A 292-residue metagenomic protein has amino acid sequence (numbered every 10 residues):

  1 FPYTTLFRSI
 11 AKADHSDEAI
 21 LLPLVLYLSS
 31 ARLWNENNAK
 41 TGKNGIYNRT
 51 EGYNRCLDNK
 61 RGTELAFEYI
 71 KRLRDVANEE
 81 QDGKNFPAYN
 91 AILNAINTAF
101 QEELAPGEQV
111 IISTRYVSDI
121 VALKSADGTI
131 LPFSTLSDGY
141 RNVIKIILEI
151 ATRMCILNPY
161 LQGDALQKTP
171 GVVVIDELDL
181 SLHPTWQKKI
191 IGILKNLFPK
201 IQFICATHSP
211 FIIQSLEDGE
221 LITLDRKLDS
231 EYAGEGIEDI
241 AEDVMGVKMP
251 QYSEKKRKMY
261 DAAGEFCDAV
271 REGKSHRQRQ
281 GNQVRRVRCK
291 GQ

Functional and structural regions predicted by a protein language model:
T4-Q101, A241-V244, K255: Coupling/switch segment of ABC-type P-loop NTPase heads
D17, K188, D229-Q292: Acidic, Mg2+-coordinating catalytic modules of nucleic-acid enzymes
L22, E51, R141-I144, P210 (+3 more regions): Non-catalytic, well-ordered alpha-helical scaffold segments
E36, L65, N78, L104 (+3 more regions): Residue-level signal for secondary-structure boundary elements
G52-K168: Extended helical coiled-coil dimerization/tether regions that scaffold and oligomerize large DNA-maintenance assemblies
N94, G192-K195, G264-C267: Surface-exposed alpha-helical segments enriched in charged/polar residues
D119-Q251: Switch/communication elements of ASCE P-loop NTPase nucleotide-binding domains
